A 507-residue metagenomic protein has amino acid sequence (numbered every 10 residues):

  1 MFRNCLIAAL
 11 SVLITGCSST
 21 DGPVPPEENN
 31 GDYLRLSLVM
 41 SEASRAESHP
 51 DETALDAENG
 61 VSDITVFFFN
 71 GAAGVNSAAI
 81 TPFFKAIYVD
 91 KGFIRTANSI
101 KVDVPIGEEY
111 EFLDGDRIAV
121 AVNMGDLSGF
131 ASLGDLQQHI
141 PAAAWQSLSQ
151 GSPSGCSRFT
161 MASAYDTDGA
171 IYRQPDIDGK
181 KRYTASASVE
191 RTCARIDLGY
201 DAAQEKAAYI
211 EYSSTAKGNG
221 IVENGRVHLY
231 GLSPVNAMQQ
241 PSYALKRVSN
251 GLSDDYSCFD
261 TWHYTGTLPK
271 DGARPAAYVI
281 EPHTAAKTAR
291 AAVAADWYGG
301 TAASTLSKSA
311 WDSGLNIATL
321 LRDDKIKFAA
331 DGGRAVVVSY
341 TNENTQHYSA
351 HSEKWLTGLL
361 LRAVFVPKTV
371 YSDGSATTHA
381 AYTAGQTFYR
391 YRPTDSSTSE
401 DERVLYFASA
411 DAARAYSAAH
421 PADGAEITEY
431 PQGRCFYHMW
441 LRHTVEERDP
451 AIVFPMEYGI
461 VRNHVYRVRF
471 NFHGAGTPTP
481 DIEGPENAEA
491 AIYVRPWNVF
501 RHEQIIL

Functional and structural regions predicted by a protein language model:
M1-A8: Sec-dependent signal peptide recognition, specifically the positively charged N-region followed immediately by
N4, I14-L507: Sec-type signal peptide cleavage vicinity
